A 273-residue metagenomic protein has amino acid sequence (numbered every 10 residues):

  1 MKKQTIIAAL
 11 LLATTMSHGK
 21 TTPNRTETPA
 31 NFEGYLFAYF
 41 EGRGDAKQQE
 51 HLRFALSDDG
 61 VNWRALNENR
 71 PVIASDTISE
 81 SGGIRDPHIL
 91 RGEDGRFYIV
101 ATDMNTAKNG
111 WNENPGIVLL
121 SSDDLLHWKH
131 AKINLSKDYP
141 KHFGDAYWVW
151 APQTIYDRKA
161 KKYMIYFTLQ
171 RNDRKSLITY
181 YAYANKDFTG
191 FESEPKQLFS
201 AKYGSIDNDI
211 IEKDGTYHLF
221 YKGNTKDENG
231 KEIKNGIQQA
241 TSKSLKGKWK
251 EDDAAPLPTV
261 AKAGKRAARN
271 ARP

Functional and structural regions predicted by a protein language model:
M1-T26: Bacterial Sec-dependent N-terminal signal peptides
T22-V149, I155-A263: Beta-rich carbohydrate-recognition and catalytic domains
K262-R272: A short, acidic, amphipathic alpha-helical segment used as a generic capping/interface helix at domain edges
